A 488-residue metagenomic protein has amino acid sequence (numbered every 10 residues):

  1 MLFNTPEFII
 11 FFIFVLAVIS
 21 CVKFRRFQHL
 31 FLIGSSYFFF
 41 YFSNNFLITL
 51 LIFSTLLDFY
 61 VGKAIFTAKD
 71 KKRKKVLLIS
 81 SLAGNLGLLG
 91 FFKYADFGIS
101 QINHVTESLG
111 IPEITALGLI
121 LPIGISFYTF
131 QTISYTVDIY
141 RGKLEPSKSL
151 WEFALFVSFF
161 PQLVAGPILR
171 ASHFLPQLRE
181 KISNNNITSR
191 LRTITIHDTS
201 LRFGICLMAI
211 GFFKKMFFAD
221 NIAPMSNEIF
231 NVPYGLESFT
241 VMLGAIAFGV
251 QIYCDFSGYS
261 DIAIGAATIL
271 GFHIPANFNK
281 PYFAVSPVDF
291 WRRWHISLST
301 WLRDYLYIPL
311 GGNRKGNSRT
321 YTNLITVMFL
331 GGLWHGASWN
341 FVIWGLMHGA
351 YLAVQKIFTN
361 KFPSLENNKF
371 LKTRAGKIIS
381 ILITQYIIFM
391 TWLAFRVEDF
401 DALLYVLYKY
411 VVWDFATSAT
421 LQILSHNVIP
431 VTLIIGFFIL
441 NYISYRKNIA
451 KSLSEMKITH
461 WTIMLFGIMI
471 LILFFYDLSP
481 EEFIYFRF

Functional and structural regions predicted by a protein language model:
M1-F437, Y442-R487: Membrane-embedded transmembrane alpha-helical bundles that form the catalytic cores of multi-pass lipid-modifying
